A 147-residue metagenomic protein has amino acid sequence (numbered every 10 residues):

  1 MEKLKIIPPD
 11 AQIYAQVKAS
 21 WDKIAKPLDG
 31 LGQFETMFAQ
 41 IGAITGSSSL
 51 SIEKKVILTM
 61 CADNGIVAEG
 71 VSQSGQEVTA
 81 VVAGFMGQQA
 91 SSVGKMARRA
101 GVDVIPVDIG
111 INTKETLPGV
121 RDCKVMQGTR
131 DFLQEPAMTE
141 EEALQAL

Functional and structural regions predicted by a protein language model:
M1-L147: N-terminal loops that bind phosphate or other acidic moieties and the adjacent beta-alpha structural core
